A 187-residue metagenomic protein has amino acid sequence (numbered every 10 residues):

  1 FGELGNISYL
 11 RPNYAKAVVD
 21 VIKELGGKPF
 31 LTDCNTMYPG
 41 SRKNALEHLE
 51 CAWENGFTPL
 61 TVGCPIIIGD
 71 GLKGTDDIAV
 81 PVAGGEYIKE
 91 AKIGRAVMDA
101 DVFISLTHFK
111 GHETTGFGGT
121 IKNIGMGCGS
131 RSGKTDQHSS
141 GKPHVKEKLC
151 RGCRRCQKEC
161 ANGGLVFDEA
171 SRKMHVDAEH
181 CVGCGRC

Functional and structural regions predicted by a protein language model:
F1-C187: N-terminal and secondary-structure boundary signal
